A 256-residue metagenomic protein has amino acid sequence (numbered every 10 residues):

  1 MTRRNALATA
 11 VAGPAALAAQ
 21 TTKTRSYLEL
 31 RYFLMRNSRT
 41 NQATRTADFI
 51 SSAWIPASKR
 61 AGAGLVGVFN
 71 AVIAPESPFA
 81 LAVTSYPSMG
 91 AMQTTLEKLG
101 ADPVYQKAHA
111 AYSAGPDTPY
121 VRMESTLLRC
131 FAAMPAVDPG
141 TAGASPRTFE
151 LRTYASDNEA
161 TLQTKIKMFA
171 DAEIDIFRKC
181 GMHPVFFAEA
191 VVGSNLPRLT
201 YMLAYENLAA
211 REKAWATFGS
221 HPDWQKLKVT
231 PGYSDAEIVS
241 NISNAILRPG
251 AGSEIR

Functional and structural regions predicted by a protein language model:
M1-G13: N-terminal secretory signal peptides and thylakoid transit peptides that target proteins across membranes
L17-F33, S38-R39, V66: C-terminal segment of N-terminal export signals and the immediately downstream linker at the start of the mature
R25-L30, E76-P87, E189, N195-E206: Accessory recognition modules or surfaces
R25-S26, A61-G64, K179-H183: Loop/turn elements at helix/coil->beta-strand transitions in domains of secreted/extracellular proteins
L28-L34, L81, F149-Y154: Active-site-flanking beta-strand signature of metal-NTP-handling nucleotidyl enzymes and homologous cyclase-like
L34-T46, S52-R60, L65, F69-A142 (+3 more regions): Hydrophobic, ordered structural segments
R39, C130-L208: Surface-exposed interaction/gating patches
N244, R248-I255: Short, low-complexity, Pro/Ser/Thr/Gly-rich segments in the mature regions of secreted, periplasmic
